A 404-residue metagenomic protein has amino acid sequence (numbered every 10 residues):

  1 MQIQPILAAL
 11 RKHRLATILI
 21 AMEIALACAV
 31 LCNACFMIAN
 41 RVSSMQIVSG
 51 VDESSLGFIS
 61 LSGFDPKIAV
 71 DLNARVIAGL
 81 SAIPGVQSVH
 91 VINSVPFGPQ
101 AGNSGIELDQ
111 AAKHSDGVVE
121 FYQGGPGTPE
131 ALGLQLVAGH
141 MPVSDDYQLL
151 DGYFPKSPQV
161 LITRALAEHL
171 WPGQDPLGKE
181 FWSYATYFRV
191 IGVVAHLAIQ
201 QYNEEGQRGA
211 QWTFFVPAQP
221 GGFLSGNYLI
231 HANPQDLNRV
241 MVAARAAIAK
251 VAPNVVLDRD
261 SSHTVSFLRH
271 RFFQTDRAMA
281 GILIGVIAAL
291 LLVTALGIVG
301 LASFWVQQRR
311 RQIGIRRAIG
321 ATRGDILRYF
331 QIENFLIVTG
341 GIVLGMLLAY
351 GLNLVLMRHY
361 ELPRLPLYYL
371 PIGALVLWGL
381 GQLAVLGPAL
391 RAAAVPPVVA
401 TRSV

Functional and structural regions predicted by a protein language model:
M1, A8, K12, A16 (+3 more regions): Membrane-helix entry/capping segments
Q2-I3, A374-V404: C-terminal membrane-exit region of the final transmembrane helix in multipass inner-membrane proteins
Q4-R11, L15, L296-I337, A394-S403: Intracellular coupling helices
K12-A39, T275-R311, T339-G340, L344 (+1 more regions): Hydrophobic alpha-helical transmembrane segments of multi-pass inner-membrane transport and secretion
L26-S54, M357: Alpha-helical transmembrane segments
S43-D71: Membrane-interface junction motifs in transport/secretion proteins
A82-S88, S94-F272: Mid-to-C-terminal secondary-structure elements that act as membrane-proximal/extracytoplasmic interface segments
L290, R311-M357, I372, V376 (+1 more regions): Transmembrane alpha-helical interface segments in multi-pass membrane proteins
